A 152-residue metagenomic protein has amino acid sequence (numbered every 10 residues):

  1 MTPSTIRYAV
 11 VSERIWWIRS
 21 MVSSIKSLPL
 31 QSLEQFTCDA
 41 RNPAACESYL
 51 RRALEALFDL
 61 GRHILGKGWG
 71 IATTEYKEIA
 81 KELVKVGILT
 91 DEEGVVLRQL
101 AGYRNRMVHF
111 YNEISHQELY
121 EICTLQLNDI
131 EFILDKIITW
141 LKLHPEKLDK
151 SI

Functional and structural regions predicted by a protein language model:
M1-I152: Solvent-exposed interaction patches of small proteins and small membrane subunits
